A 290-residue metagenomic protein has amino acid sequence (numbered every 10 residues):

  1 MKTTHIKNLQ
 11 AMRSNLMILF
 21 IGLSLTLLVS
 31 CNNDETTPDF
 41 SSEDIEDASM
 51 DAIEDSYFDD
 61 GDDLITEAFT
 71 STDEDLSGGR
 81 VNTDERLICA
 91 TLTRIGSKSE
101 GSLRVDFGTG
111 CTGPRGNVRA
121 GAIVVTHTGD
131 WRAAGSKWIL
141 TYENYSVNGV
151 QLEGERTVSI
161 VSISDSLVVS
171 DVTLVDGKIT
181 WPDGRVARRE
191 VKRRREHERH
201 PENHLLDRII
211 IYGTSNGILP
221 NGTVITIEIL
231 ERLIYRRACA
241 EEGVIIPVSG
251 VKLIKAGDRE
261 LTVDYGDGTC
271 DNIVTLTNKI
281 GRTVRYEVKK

Functional and structural regions predicted by a protein language model:
M1, F20, I229-L230: C-terminal intrinsically disordered extensions
M1-S14: N-terminal secretory signal peptides that target proteins for export/translocation
Q10, G22-L25: N-terminal regions of proteins, emphasizing targeting and processing segments when present
S14-I21: Sec-dependent signal peptide recognition, specifically the positively charged N-region followed immediately by
T26-S30: C-terminal motif of bacterial Sec signal peptides marking the signal peptidase cleavage site
N32-K290: Low-complexity, intrinsically disordered segments exposed to solvent
